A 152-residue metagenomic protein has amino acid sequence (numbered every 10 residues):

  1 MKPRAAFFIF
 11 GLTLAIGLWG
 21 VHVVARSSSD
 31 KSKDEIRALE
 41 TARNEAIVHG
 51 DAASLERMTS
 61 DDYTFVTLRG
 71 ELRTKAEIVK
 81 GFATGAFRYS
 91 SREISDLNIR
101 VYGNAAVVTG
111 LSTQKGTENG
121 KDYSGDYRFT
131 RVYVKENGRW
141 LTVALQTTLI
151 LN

Functional and structural regions predicted by a protein language model:
R4-F7, V21-M58, D62-N152: A beta-strand edge to alpha-helix "cap/lid" segment located at domain peripheries
I9-W19: Bacterial N-terminal signal peptides
